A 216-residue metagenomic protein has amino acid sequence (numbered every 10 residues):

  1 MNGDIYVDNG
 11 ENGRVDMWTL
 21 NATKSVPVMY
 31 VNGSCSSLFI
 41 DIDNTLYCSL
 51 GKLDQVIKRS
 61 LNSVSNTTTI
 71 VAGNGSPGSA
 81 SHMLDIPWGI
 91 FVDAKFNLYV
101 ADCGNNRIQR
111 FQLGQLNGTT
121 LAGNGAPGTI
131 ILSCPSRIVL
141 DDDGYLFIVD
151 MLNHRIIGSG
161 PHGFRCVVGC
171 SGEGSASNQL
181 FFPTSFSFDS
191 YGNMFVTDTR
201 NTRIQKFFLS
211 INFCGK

Functional and structural regions predicted by a protein language model:
M1-N2, I40-D43, V92-K95, L140-D143 (+1 more regions): Residue-level detector of Asp-centered blade-edge/turn motifs that repeat once per structural unit in beta-propeller
D4-V7, T45-C48, N97-V100, L146-F147 (+1 more regions): Conserved beta-propeller blade signature
N9, V15-D43: Asp-box/WD-like beta-propeller blade repeats and closely related beta-sheet repeat scaffolds
G10, G51, L61, K95 (+4 more regions): Short loop/turn segments immediately following the C-termini of beta-strands
G13-D16, D54-I57, N106-I108, H154-I156 (+1 more regions): Structural signal for beta-propeller blades
A22-S34, S63-W88, Q115-S136, P161-T184 (+1 more regions): Gly/Pro-rich loop segments of beta-rich domains
T129-P161: Loop/turn-rich, solvent-exposed surfaces of beta-rich toroidal or solenoidal domains
F181-K216: Blade-level signature of beta-propeller repeat domains, shared across WD40, Kelch, NHL, RCC1 and BNR/Asp-box propellers
